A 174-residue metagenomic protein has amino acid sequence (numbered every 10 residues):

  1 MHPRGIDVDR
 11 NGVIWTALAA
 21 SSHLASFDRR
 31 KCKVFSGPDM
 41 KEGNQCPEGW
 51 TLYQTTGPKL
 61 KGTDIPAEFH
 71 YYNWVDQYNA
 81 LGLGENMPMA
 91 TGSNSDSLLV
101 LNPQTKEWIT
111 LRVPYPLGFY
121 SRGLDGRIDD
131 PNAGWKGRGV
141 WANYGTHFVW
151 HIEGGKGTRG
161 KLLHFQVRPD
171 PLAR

Functional and structural regions predicted by a protein language model:
M1, R30-V75, R112-R122, P171-A173: Surface-exposed loop and turn segments in beta-propeller and other repeat-based domains that flank or scaffold
M1-G5, S21, G92-S95, R122: His-enriched metal-coordination microenvironments in redox/metal-binding proteins
R4-V13, G57-E85, R122-R138, V167-R174: Structural signature of eukaryotic scaffold interfaces centered on beta-propeller domains
V8-D9, I14-A20, L81-N94, L101-N102 (+1 more regions): Conserved beta-strand positions in repeat-built beta-propeller and related beta-rich domains
S21-L24, K31-C32, N94-S97, T146-H151: Short glycine/acidic-enriched loop and turn motifs that connect beta-strands
A25-S26, P116-R174: Blade-level signature of beta-propeller repeat domains, shared across WD40, Kelch, NHL, RCC1 and BNR/Asp-box propellers
D28-C32, N102-K106: Short loop/turn segments that connect beta-strands within beta-propeller blades
N86-A90, D96-L101, I109-S121, G126-N132: Alpha-helical transmembrane segments of integral membrane proteins
